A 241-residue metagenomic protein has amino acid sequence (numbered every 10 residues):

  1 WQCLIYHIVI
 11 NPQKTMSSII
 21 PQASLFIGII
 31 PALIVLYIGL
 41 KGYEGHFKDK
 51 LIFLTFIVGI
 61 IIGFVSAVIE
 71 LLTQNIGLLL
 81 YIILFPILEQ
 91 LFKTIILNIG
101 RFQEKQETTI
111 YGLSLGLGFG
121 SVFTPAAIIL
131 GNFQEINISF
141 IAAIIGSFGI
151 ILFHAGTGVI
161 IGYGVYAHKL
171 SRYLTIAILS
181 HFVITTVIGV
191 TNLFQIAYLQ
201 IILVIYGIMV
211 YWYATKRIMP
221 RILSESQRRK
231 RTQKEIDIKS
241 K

Functional and structural regions predicted by a protein language model:
W1-T15: N-terminal amphipathic/basic-hydrophobic helices that include classical n-h-c signal peptides and signal-anchor
N11-K241: Hydrophobic alpha-helical segments at protein termini of multi-pass membrane proteins
